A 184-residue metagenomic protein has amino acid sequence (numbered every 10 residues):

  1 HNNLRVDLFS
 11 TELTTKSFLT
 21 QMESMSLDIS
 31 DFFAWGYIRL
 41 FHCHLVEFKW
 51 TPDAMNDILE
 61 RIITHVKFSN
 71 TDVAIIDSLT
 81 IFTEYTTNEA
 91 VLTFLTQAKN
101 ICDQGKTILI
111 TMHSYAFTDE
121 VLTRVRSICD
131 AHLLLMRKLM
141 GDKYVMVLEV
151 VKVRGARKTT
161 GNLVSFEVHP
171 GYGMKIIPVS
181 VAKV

Functional and structural regions predicted by a protein language model:
H1-N2, S30-F33, T64-S69, N100-G105 (+1 more regions): Conserved catalytic network of the ASCE P-loop NTPase/AAA+ motor domain
H1-V46: Conserved P-loop
R5, G36-Y37, N70-V73, Q104-M112: Loop/turn-to-beta-strand initiation segments
T11-T14, L45, S78-I81, H113-Y115 (+1 more regions): Short, ordered loop/turn segments at secondary-structure junctions
S17, Q21-M22, F94-Q97, R124-I128 (+1 more regions): Alpha-helical scaffold elements adjacent to nucleotide-binding pockets in ATP/GTP-utilizing enzyme cores
C43-D103: Phosphate-binding/switch loop-helix module in NTP-utilizing enzymes
S69, L163-V184: NTP-binding/hydrolysis catalytic cores, primarily Walker-type P-loop NTPases
M112-G173: Phosphate-binding/switch region of NTP-binding enzymes
